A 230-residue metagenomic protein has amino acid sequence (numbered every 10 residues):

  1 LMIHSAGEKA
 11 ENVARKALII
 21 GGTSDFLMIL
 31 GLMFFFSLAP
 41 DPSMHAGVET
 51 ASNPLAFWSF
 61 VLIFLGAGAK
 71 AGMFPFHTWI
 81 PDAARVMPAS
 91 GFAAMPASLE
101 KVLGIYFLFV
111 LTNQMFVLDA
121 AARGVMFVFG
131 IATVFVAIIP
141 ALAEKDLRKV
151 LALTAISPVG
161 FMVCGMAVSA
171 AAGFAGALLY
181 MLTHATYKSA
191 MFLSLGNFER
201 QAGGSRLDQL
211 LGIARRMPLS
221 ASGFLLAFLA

Functional and structural regions predicted by a protein language model:
M2-A230: Hydrophobic transmembrane alpha-helices and their helix-loop junctions in integral membrane proteins
